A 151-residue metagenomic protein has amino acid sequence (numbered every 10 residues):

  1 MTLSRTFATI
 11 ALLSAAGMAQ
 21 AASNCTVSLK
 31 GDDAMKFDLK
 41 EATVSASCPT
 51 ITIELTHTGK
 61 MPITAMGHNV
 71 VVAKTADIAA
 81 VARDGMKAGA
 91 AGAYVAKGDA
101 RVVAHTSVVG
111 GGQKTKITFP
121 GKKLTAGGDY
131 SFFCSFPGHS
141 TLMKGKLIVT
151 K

Functional and structural regions predicted by a protein language model:
M1-A8: Bacterial N-terminal signal peptides that target proteins for export
A16-M18: N-terminal signal peptide c-region/cleavage motif recognized by signal peptidases
A22-D32, A73-V95, P137-K151: Extracytoplasmic/periplasmic copper-protein system
N24-T50: N-terminal edge beta-strand
M35-L39, M61-A65, A79-V81: Short, solvent-exposed loop/turn elements at domain surfaces
K36, A90-V103: Short beta-strand and strand-turn-strand segments in soluble, beta-rich domains
E41-A65, V70-V72, K116-T125, D129-Y130 (+1 more regions): Beta-strand cores of secreted/periplasmic/IMS beta-sandwich domains, seen most often in copper-related folds
A104-K151: Extracellular/periplasmic metallocenter environments
